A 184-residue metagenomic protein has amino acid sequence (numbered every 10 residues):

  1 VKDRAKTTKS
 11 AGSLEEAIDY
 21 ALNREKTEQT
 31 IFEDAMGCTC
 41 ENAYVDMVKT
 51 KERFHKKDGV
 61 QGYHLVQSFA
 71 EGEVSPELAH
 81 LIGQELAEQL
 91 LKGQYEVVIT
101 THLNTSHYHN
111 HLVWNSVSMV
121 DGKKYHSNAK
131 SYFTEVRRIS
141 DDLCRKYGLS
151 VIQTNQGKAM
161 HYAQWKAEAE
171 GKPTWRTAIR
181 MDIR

Functional and structural regions predicted by a protein language model:
V1-R184: N-terminal nicking endonuclease/strand-transfer module with a His-rich metal-binding environment and a catalytic Tyr
